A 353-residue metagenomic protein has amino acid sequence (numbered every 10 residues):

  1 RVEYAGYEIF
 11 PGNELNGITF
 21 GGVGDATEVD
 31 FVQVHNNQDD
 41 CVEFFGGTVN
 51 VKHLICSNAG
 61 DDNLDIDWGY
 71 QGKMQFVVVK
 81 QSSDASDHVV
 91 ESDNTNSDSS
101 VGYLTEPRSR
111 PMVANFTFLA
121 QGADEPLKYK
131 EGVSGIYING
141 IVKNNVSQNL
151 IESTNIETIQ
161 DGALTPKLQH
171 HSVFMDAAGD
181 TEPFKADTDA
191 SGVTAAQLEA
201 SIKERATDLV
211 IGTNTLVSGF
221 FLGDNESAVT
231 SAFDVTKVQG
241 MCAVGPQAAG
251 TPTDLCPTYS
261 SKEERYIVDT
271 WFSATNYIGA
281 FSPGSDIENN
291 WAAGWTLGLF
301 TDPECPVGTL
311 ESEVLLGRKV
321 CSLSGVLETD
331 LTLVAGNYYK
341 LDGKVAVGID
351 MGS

Functional and structural regions predicted by a protein language model:
R1-N337, L341-G352: Extracellular beta-rich repeat passengers
